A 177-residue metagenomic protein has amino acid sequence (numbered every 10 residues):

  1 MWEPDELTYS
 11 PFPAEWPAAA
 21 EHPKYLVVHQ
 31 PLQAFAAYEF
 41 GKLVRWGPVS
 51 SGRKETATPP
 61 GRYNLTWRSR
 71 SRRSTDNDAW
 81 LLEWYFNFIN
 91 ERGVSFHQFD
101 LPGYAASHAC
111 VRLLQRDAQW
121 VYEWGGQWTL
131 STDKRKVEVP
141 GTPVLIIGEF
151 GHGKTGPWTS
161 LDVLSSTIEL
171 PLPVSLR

Functional and structural regions predicted by a protein language model:
W2-D5, Y9, W16-E21, T56-R62 (+1 more regions): Exported/periplasmic cell-wall-interacting domains
E6-E55: A structural motif detector for short, solvent-exposed N-terminal "entry" segments of globular domains
V27, A34-A37, V44-V49, T66-W67 (+3 more regions): Secretory N-termini
